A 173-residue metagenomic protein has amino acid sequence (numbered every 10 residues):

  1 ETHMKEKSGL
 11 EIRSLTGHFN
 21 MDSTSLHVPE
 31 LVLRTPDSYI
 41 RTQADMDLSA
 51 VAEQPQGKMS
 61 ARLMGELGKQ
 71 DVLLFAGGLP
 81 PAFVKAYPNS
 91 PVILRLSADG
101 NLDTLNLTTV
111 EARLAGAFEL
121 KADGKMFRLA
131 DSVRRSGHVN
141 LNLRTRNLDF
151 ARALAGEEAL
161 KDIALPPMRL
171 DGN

Functional and structural regions predicted by a protein language model:
T2-M4, S14-T24, E30-T35, I40-L63 (+7 more regions): Extended lipid/amphipathic-ligand handling interfaces
L10-E11: Low-complexity, polar/charged sequence tracts that form flexible coils or short amphipathic helices and often embed
A52, L67-F75, N106, F118 (+2 more regions): Gram-negative outer-membrane beta-barrel proteins
G77-P80, L154-G156: Extracytoplasmic loops and strand-loop junctions of Gram-negative outer membrane beta-barrel proteins
L143, L148-A151, L160-I163: Extended hydrophobic/Leu-rich segments
